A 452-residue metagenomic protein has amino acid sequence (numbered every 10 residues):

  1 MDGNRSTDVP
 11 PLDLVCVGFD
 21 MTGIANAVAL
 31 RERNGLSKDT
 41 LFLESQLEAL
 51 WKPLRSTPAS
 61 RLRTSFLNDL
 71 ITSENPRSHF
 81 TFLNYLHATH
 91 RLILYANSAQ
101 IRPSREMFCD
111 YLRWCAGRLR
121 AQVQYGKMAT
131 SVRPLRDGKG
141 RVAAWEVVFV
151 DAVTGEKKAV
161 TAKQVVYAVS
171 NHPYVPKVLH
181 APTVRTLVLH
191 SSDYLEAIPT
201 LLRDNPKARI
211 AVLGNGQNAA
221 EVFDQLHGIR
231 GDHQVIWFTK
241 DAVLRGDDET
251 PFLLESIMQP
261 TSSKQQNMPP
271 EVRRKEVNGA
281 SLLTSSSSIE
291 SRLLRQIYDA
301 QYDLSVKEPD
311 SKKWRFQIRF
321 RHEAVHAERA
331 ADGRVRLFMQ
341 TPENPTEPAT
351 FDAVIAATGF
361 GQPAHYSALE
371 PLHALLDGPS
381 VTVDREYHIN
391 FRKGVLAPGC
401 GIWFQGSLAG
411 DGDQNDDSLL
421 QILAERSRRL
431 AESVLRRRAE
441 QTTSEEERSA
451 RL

Functional and structural regions predicted by a protein language model:
M1-L47, W51, Y95-Q217, E221-L452: Flavin (primarily FAD) cofactor-binding/catalytic cores of flavoenzymes
L50-K52, T57-S60: N-terminal accessory regions of S-adenosyl-L-methionine
S60-L94, Q265: Flavin (FAD/FMN) cofactor-binding and adjacent substrate-gating region of FAD-dependent oxidoreductase domains
